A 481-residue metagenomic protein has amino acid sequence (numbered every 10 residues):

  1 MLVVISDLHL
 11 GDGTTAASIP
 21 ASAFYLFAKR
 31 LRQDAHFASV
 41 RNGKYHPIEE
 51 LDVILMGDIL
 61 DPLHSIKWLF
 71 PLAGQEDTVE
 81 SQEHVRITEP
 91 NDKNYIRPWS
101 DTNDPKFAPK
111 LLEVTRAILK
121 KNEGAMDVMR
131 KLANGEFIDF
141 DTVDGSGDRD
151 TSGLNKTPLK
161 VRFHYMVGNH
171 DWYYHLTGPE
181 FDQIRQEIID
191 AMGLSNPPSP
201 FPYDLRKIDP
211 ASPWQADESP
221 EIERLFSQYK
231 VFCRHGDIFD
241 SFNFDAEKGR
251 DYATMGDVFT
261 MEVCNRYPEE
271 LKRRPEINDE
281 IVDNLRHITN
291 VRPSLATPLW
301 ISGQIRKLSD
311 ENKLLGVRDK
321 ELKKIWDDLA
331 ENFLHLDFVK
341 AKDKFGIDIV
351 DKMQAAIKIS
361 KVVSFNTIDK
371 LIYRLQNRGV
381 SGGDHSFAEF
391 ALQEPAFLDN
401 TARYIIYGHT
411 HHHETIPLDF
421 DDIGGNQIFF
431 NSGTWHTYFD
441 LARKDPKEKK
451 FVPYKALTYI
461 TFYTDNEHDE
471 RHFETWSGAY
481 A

Functional and structural regions predicted by a protein language model:
M1-A481: Extended recognition/assembly regions associated with phosphoester-bond processing machinery
